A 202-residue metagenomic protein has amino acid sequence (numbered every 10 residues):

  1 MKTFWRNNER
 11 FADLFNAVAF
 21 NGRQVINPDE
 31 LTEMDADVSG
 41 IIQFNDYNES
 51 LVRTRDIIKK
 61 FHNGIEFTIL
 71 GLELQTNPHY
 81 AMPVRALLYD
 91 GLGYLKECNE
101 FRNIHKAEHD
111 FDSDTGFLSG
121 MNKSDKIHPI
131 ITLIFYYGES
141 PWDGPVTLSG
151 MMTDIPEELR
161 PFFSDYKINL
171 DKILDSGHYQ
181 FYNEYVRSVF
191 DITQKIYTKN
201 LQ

Functional and structural regions predicted by a protein language model:
M1-Q202: Elongated, amphipathic alpha-helical interaction scaffolds
